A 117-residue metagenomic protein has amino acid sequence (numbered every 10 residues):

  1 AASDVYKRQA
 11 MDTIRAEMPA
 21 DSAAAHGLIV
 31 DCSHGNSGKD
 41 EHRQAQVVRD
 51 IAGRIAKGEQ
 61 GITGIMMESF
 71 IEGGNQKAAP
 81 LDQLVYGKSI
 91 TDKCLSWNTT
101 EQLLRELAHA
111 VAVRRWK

Functional and structural regions predicted by a protein language model:
A1-Y6: Short, small-residue-biased leader/transition segments that mark boundaries at the very start of proteins
K7-A23, I51, I55: Structured alpha-helical segments in the cores of large, soluble enzyme domains
G27-I29, I62-M66: Structural preference for beta-strand elements that scaffold enzyme active sites
V30, S96: Conserved, mostly hydrophobic/aromatic
H34-N36, S69-I71: Active-site-proximal loop/turn and secondary-structure-junction residues that shape catalytic pockets, frequently
S37-V48, N75-L81: Short glycine/threonine-rich loop-to-helix capping motif typified by GTGT followed within a few residues by an Asp-Pro
A45-R49, G53-E59: A C-terminal functional module that forms or caps the active site or interfaces directly with catalytic machinery
K77-C94: Acidic, Ser/Thr-rich peripheral helices and adjacent loops at domain boundaries
